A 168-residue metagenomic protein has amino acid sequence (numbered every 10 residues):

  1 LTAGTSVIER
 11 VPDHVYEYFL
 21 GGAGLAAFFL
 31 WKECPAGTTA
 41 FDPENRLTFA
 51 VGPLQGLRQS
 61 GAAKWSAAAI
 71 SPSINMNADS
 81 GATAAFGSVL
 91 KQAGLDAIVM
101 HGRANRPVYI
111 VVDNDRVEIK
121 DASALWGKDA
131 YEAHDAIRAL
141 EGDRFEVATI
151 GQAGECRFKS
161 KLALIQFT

Functional and structural regions predicted by a protein language model:
A3-D13: Intrinsically disordered, low-complexity regions enriched in acidic/Ser/Thr/Pro/Gln residues
V7-E9, L57-S60, R157-K159: Short helix/loop capping segments that flank catalytic or ligand/cofactor-binding pockets
D13-L20: Extended, highly charged
L25, E44, G81, A85 (+2 more regions): Conserved active-site and cofactor/substrate-binding residues in soluble primary-metabolism enzymes
L25-A63: Conserved oxyanion/phosphate-binding beta-strand-loop segments in alpha/beta enzyme cores
T38, I74-D79, A122-W126: Short secondary-structure transition/capping motifs
G56-M100, I165-T168: Internal mixed beta-strand/loop scaffold within catalytic domains of large alpha/beta enzymes
G87-S88, Q92-T168: Active-site cavity-forming subdomains of large catalytic enzyme subunits
